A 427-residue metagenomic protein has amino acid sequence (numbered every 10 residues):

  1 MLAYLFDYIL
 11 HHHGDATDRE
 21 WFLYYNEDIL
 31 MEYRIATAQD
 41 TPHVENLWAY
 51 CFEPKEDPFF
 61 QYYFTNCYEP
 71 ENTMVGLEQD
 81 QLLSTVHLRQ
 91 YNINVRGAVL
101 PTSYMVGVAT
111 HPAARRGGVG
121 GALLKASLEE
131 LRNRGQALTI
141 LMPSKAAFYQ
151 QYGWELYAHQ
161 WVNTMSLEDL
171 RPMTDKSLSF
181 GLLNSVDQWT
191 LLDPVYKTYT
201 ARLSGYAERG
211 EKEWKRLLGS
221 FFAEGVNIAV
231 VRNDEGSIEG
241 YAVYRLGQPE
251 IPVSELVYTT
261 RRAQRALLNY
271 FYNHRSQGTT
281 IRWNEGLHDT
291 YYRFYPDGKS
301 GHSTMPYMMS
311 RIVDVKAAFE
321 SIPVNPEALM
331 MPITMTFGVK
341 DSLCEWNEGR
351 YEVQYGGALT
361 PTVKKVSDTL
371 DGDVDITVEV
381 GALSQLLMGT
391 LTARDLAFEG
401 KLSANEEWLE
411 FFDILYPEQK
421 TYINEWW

Functional and structural regions predicted by a protein language model:
Y4-Y8, F22-Y25: Aromatic (phenylalanine/tyrosine) cluster motif
H12-A16: Short hydrophobic alpha-helical segments enriched in small aliphatic residues
E20, Y25-Q90, G97-Y104, L170-E213 (+1 more regions): Short amphipathic alpha-helix that is part of the acyltransferase structural core
L23-M31, P42, K176-W427: Intrinsically disordered, low-complexity, positively biased terminal segments
E71-V75, T85, G107, V226-V230 (+1 more regions): Short hydrophobic/aromatic beta-strand element in the GNAT-like acyltransferase core that lines or flanks the acyl-donor
I93, M142, E155-P172: Conserved catalytic-core motifs of GNAT/GCN5-like acyltransferases
T110, R116-E129, R261-Y272: Conserved acetyl-CoA-binding loop-helix of GNAT-fold acetyltransferases
N133-A137, P143-W161, H288-S303: Conserved active-site alpha-helix within GNAT-family acetyltransferase domains
